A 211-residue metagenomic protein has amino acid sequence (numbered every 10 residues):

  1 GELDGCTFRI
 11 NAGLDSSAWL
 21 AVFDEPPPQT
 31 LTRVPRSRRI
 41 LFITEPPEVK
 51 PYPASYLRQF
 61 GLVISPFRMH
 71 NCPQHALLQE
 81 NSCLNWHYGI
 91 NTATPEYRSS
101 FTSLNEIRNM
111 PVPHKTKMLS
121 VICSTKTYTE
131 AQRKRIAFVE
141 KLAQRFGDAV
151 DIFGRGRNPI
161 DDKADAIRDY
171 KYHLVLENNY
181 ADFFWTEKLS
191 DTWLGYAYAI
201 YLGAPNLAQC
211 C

Functional and structural regions predicted by a protein language model:
G1-C211: Nucleotide-sugar donor-binding catalytic core of glycosyltransferases
